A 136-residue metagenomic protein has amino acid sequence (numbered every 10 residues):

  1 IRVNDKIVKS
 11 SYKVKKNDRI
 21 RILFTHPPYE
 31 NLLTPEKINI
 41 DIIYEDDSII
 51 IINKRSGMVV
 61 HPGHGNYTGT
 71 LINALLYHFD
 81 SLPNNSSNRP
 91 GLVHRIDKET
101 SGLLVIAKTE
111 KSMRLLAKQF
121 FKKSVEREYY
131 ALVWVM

Functional and structural regions predicted by a protein language model:
I1-M136: RNA pseudouridine synthases
